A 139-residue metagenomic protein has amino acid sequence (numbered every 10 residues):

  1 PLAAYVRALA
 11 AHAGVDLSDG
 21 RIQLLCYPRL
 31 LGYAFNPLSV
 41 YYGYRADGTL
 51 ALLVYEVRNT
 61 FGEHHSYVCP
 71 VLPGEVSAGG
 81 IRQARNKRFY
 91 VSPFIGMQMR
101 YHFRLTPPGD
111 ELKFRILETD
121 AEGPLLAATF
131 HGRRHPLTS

Functional and structural regions predicted by a protein language model:
P1-S139: Mature, function-bearing regions of proteins
